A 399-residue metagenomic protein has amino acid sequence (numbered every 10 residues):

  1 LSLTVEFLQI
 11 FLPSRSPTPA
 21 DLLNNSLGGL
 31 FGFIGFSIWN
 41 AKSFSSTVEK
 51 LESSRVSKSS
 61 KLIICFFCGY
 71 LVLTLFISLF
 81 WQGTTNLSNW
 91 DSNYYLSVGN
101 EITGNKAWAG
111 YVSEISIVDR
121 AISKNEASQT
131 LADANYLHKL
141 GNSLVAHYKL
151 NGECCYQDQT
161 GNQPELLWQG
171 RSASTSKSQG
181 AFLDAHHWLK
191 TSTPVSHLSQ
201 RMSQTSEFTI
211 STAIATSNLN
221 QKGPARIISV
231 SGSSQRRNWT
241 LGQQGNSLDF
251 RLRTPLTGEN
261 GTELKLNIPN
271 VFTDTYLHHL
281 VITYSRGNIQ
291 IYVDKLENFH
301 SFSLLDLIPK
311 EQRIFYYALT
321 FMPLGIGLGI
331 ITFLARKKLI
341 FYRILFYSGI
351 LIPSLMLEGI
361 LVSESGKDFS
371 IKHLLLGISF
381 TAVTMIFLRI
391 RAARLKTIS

Functional and structural regions predicted by a protein language model:
S2-S26, L30, G83-S88, P353-M385: Interfacial helix-loop-helix junctions of multi-pass membrane proteins
N25-K42, L319-G327, L376-A393: Hydrophobic cores of alpha-helical transmembrane segments in multi-pass inner/ER membrane proteins, independent
A41-S60, A335-L345, L395-S399: Membrane-interfacial, low-structure loops and terminal tails that flank and connect transmembrane helices in multi-pass
K58-S116, R120, K124-T205, S231-R237 (+3 more regions): Extracytoplasmic low-complexity segments
N105-S123, D306-Y347, P353: Ligand-recognition surfaces built from glycine- and aromatic
S116, I210-T212, T275-Y284, I291: Short tryptophan-centered beta-strand motifs in secreted/extracellular beta-sheet-rich domains of glycan-recognition
A215-P224: Secretory/extracellular carbohydrate-interaction modules and structurally similar beta-sandwich "look-alikes"
R253-H279: Short, aromatic/His-centered strand-loop micro-motif at the edge of beta-sheets
